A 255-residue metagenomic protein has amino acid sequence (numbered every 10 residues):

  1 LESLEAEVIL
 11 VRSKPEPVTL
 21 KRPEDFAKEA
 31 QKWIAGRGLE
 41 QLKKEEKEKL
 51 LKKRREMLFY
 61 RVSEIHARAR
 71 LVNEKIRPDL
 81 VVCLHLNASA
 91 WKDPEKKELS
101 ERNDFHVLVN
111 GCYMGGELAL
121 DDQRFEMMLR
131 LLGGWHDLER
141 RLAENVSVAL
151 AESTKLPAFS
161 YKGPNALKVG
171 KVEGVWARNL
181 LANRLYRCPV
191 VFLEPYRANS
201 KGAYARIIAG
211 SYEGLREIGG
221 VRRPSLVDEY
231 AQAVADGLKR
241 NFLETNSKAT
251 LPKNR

Functional and structural regions predicted by a protein language model:
L1-Y113: Catalytic-core regions of hydrolytic enzymes
L4, L10, R61-L71, L138-L142 (+3 more regions): Stable alpha-helical elements in mature extracytoplasmic
E24-E40, R141, N145-A151, K155-A158: Extended, charge-rich helix/loop segments that form flexible, surface "patches" used to engage negatively charged
F26, K253-R255: A short, hydrophobic/aromatic-rich structural module that often spans a beta strand with its adjoining loop
K49, D121-R124: Short, flexible turn/loop "capping" segments at secondary-structure junctions
K53, M127-M128: Short acidic, glycine/Ser/Thr-rich loop/turn "cap" segments at secondary-structure junctions
V72, P78, R130-L138: Caspase-like (clan CD) cysteine peptidase catalytic core
L108, C112-M114, L120, M128 (+2 more regions): Active-site-adjacent mobile loop/cap segments within catalytic or ligand-binding domains
